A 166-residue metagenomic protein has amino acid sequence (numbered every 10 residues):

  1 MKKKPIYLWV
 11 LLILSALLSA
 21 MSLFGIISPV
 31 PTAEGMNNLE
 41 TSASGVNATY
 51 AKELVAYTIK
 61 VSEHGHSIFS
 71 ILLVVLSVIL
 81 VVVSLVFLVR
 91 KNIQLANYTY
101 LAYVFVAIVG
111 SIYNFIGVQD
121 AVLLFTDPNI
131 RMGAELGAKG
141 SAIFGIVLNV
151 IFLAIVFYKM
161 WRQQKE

Functional and structural regions predicted by a protein language model:
M1-L12, K60-I71, R90-N97, M132-A142: Membrane-water interface of alpha-helical transmembrane segments
M1-N38, I155-E166: Cytosolic juxtamembrane helix and N-cap/initiation of the first transmembrane helix
I13, V75, A102-F105, I112 (+1 more regions): Hydrophobic residues within alpha-helical transmembrane segments of multi-pass solute transporters/permease subunits
A33-I68, Y113-I143: Interfacial non-cytosolic loop connecting adjacent transmembrane helices
G45-A51, V86-N97: Hydrophobic alpha-helical transmembrane segments
F69-L85: Hydrophobic alpha-helical transmembrane segments
L80, F144-V156: Hydrophobic cores of alpha-helical transmembrane segments in multi-pass inner/ER membrane proteins, independent
K91-D127: Hydrophobic alpha-helical transmembrane segments of integral membrane proteins
